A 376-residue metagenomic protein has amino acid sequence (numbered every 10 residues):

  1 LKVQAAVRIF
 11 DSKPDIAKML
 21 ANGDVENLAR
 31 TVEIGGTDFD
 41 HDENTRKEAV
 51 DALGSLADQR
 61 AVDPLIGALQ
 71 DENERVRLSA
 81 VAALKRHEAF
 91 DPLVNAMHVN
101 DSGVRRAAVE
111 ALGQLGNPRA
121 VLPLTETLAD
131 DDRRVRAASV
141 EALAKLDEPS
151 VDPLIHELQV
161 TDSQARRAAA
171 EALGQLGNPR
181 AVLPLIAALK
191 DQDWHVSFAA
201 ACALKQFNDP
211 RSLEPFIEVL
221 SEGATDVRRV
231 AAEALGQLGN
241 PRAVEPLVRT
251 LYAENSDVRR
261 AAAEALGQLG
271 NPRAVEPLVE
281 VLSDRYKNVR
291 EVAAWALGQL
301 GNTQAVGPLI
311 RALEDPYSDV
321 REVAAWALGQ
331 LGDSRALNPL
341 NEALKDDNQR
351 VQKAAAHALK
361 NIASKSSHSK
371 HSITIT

Functional and structural regions predicted by a protein language model:
K2-G23, D51: N-terminal alpha-helical scaffold/docking segments in eukaryotic complex subunits
A5, D15-I16, A49, A80 (+9 more regions): Conserved hydrophobic register position within alpha-solenoid helical repeats
D15-K18, A52-S55, A83, A111-Q114 (+9 more regions): Core register positions within helices of long alpha-helical scaffolds
L20-T37, D58-Q70, H87-H98, N117-A129 (+8 more regions): Amphipathic alpha-helical scaffolding segments comprising HEAT/armadillo-like alpha-solenoid repeats
H41-D42, E72-N73, N100-D101, D131-D132 (+7 more regions): Short inter-helical turns and helix N-cap capping residues of alpha-solenoid HEAT/ARM repeat scaffolds
N44-A52, S79-A82: Non-membrane alpha-helical segments in proteins
W295, Q299, G307-H357: Ankyrin-repeat and related helical/solenoid repeat scaffolds used for protein-protein interactions
